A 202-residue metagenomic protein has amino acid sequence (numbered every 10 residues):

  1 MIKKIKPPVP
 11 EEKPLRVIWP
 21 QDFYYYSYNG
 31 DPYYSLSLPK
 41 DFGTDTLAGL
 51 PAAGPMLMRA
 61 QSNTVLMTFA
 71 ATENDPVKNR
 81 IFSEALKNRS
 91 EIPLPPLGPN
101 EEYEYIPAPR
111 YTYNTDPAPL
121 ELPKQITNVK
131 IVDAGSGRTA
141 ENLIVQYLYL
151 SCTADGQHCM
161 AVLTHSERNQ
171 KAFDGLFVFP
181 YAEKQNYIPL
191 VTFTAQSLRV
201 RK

Functional and structural regions predicted by a protein language model:
M1-N74, G135-G137, A154-H158, R168-K202: N-terminal targeting sequences that direct proteins away from the cytosol to non-cytosolic compartments
A48-F179: Conserved polar/disulfide-associated segments of primarily extracytoplasmic proteins
